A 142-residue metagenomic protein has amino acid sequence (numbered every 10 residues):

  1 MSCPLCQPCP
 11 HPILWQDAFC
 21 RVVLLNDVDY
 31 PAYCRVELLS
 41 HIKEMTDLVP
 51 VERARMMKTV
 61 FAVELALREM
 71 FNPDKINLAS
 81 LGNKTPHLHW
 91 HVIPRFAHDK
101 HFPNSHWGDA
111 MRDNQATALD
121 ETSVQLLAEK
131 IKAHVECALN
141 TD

Functional and structural regions predicted by a protein language model:
M1-D142: HIT superfamily nucleotide-processing domains
